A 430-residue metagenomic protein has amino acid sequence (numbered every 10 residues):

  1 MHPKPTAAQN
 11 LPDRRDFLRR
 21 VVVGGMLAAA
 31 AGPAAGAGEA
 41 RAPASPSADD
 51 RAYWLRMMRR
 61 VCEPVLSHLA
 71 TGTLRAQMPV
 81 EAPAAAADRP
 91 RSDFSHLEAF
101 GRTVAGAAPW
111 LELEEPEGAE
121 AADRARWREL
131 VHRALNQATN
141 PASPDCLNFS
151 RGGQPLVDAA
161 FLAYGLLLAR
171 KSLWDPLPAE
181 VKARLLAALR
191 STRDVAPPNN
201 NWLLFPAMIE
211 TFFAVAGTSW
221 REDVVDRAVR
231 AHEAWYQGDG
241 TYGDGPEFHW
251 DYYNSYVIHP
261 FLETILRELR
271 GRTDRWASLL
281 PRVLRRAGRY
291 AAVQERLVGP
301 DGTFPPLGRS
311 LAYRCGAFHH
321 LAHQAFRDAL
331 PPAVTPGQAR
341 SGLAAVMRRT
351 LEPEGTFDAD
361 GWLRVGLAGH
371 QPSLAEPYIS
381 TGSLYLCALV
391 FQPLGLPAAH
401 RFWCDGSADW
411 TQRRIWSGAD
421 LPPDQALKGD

Functional and structural regions predicted by a protein language model:
M1-D16, V23, A29, E39: N-terminal secretory signal peptides
V23-L27, E39-E98, A105, P109 (+1 more regions): Low-complexity, Ser/Thr/Pro/Gly-enriched N-terminal "stalk/linker" regions
A31-A34: C-terminal segment of classical bacterial N-terminal signal peptides
D49-A76, A119-R133, K171-A179, A214-E233 (+2 more regions): An acidic intrinsically disordered interaction segment
S67-V80, A84, D88, T139 (+2 more regions): CBM-like carbohydrate-recognition segments
A107-P109, R124-L284, R296-H319: Aromatic-lined, polymer-binding surfaces characteristic of secreted/periplasmic polysaccharide-degrading enzymes
F248-L363, A375-A398: Long, repeat-rich segments with strong aromatic
